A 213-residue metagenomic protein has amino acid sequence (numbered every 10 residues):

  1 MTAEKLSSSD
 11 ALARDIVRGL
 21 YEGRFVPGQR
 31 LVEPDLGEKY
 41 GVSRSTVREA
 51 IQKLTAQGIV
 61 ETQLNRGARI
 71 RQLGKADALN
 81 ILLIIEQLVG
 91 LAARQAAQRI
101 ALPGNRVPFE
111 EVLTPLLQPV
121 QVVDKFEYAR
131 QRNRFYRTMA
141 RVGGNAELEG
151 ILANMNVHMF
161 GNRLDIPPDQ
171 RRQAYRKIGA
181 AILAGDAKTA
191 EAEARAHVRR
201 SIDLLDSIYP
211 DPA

Functional and structural regions predicted by a protein language model:
M1-Q98, I202, D206-A213: Short linear motifs at protein or domain termini
V17, A180-L183, A187, R195-D206 (+1 more regions): A short, amphipathic alpha-helical segment
Y21, A97, G144, L183-A184: Residues at helix-coil transition
T62-Q63, Q170-R172: Short, flexible turn/loop "capping" segments at secondary-structure junctions
G74, D124, G185-D186: Acidic/polar helix N-cap motif
L102-R163, R171-A180, T189-R200: Conserved amphipathic alpha-helical segments that form helical-bundle/coiled-coil interaction surfaces
